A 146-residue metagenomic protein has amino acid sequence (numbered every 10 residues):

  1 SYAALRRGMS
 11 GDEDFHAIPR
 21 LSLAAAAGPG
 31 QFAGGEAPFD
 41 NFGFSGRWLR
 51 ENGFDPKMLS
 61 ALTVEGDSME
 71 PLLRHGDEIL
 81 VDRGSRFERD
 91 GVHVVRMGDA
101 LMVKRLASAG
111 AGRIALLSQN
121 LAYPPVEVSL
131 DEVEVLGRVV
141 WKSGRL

Functional and structural regions predicted by a protein language model:
S1-H75, L136, W141-L146: Short, positionally conserved secondary-structure boundary motifs
S68-L72, D82-R86, L130: Short, surface-exposed secondary-structure edge patches
R96-M102, E132-E134: Short coil-to-beta-strand transition motifs
S108-L146: Glycine- and charge-enriched low-complexity intrinsically disordered segments
